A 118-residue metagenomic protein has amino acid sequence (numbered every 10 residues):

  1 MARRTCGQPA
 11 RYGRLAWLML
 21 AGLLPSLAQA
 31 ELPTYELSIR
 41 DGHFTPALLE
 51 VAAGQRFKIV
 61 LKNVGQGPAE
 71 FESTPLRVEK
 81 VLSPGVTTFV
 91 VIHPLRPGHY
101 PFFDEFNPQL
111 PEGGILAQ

Functional and structural regions predicted by a protein language model:
M1-R11: N-terminal secretory signal peptides that target proteins for export/translocation
G13-S26: Bacterial N-terminal signal peptides
E31-E36, H43, L82-Q118: Extracellular/periplasmic metallocenter environments
A47, Q55-I59: Structural beta-strand segments of beta-rich domains
A47-L49, R77-V81: Beta-strand-rich interaction surfaces with strong enrichment in secreted/lumenal proteins
F57, G67-A69, P111: Short beta-strand/loop motifs in extracellular/secreted proteins, especially within beta-sandwich accessory domains
L61-N63: Asparagine-centered strand-capping/turn motif at beta-strand->loop junctions
A69-P75: Change to "...patches in solvent-exposed regions of secreted, membrane-anchored, or virion-exposed structural
